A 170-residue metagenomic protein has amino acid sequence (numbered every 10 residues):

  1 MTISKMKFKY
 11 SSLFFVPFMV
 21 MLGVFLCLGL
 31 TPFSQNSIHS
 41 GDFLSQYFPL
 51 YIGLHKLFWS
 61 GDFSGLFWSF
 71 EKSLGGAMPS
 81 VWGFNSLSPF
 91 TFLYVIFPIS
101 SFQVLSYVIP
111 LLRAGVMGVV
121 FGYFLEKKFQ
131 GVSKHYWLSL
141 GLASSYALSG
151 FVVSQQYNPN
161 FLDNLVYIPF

Functional and structural regions predicted by a protein language model:
M1-L30: Start-transfer (signal-anchor) and selected internal transmembrane alpha helices of multi-pass inner/ER membrane
M6, Y10, Q103, Y107-P110 (+1 more regions): Membrane-water interface of alpha-helical transmembrane segments
K7, K72-S73, L138-L140: Short hydrophobic "helix-edge" motifs at membrane interfaces and signal-peptide entry regions
F14-F18, V108, S139-S144: Hydrophobic alpha-helical transmembrane segments
G23-G118, S144-Y167: Membrane-interface coil-to-helix junctions
G118, G122, E126, I168-P169: Hydrophobic transmembrane alpha-helices
G122-A147: Transmembrane-helix signature of polytopic, membrane-embedded enzymes that assemble or transfer cell-envelope glycans
